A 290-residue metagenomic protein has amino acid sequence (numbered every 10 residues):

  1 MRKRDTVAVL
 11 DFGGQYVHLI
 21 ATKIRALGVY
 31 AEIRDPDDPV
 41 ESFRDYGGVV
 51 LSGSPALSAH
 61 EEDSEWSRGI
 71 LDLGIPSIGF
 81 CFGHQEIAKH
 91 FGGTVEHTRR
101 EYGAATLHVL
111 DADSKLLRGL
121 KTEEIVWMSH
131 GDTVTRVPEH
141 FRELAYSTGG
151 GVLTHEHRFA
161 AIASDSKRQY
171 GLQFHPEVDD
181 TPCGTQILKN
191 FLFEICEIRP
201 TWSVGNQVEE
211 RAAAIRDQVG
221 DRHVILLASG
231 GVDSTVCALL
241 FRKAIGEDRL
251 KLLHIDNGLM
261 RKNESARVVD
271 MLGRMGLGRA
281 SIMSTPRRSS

Functional and structural regions predicted by a protein language model:
M1-L51, P55-H60, L71-L73, Q85 (+1 more regions): RNA-binding accessory domains that recognize and position tRNA/RNA substrates
E62-I78: A short, gly/pro- and small-residue-rich
